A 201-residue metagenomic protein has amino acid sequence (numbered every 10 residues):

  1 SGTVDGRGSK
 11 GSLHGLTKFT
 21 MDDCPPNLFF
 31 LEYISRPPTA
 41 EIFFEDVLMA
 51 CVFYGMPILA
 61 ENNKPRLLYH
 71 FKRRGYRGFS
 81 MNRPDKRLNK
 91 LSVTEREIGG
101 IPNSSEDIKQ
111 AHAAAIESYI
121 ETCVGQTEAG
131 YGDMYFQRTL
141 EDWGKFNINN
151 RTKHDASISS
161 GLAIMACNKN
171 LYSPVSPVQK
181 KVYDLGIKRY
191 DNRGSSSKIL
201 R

Functional and structural regions predicted by a protein language model:
S1-N82, T122-R201: RNase H-like, metal-dependent nuclease domains and their acidic two-metal-ion catalytic environment used
S80-Q126: Short alpha-helix plus adjacent loop in nuclease-associated cores
